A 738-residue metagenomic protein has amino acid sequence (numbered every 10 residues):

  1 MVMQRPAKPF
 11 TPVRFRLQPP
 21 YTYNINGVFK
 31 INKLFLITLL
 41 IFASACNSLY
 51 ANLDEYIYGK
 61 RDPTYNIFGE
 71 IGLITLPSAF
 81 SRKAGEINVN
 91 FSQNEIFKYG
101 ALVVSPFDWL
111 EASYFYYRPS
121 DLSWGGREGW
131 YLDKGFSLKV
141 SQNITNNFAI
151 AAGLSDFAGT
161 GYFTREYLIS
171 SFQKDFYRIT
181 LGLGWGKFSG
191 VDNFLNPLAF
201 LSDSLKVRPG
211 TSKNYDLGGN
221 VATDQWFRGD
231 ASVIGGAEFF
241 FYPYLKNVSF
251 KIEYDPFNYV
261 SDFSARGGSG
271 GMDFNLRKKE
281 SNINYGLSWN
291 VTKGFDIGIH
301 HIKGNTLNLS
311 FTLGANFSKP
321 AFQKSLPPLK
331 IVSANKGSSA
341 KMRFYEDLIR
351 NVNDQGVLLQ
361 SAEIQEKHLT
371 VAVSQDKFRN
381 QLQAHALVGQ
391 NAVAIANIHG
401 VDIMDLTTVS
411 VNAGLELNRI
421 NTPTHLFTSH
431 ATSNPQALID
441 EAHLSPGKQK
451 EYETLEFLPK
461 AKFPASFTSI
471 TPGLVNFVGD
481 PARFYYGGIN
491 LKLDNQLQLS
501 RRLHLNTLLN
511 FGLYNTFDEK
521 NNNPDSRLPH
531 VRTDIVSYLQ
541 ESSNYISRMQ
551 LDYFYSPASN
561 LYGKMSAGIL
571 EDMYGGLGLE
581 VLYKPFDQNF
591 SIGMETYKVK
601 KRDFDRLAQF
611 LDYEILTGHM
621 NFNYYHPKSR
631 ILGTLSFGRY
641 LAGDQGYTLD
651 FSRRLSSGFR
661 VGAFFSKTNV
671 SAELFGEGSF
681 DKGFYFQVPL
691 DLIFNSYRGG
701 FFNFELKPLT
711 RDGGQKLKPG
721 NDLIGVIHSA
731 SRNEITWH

Functional and structural regions predicted by a protein language model:
M1-M3, V13: Short, positively charged low-complexity motifs
A51-Y162, D175, Y244-V248, E253 (+8 more regions): Transmembrane beta-barrel domains of Gram-negative outer membranes and organellar outer membranes
L53-T64, I71, F80, Y345 (+14 more regions): Long, low-hydrophobicity, solvent-exposed regions enriched in small/turn-prone and acidic residues
L53-Y56, Y114-N143, G153-I169, Q173-G229 (+9 more regions): Outer-membrane beta-barrel translocator/channel fold
T75, N88, Y99, G135-S137 (+10 more regions): Membrane-embedded beta-strand positions in outer-membrane beta-barrel channels/transporters
E86-N88, D108-Y114, I144-A151, F176-L181 (+12 more regions): Repeated loop/turn-to-beta-strand initiation elements of outer-membrane beta-barrel proteins
F317-Q365, E441-P446: N-proximal, solvent-exposed amphipathic alpha-helical segments enriched in charged/polar residues
L348, R379-I403, L493-N495: Short, non-transmembrane amphipathic alpha-helical segments
